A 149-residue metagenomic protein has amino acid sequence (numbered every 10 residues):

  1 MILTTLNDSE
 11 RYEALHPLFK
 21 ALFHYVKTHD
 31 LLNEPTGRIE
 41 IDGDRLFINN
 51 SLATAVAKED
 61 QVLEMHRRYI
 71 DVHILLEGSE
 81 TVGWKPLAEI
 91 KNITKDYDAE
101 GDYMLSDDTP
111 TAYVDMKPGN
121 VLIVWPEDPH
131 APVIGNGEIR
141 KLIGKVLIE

Functional and structural regions predicted by a protein language model:
I2-N49, A57, V62-M65: A short, N-terminal "cap"/entry segment at the start of jelly-roll beta-barrel domains of the cupin/DSBH fold
I41-R45, M65-Y69, L75-E77, D98 (+2 more regions): Short connector loops at helix/strand junctions that flank enzyme active sites, especially segments positioning acidic
G43, E59-D71, E89-I93, T109-P110: A short beta-loop-beta micro-motif enriched in histidine and acidic residues
S51-H66, D98-P110, W125-D128: Short acidic (Asp/Glu) patches
R68-I70, I74-W84, A88-I90, Y97-Y103: Glycine- and acidic-residue-biased ligand/ion/polar-headgroup-sensing regions
V72, V121-I123, E138-E149: A short hydrophobic beta-strand segment most commonly corresponding to one strand of the jelly-roll/cupin
V114-P129: Conserved metal-binding segment of the jelly-roll/cupin
